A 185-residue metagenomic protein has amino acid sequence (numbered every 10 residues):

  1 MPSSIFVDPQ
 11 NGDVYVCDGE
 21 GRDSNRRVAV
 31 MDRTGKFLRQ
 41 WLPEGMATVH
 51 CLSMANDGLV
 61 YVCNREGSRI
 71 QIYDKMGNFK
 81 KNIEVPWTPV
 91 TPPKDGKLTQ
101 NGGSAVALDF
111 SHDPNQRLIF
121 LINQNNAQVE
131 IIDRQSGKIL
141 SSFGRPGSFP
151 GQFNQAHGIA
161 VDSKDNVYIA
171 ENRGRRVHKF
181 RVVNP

Functional and structural regions predicted by a protein language model:
M1-P185: Eukaryotic scaffold repeat domains enriched in small/polar residues
